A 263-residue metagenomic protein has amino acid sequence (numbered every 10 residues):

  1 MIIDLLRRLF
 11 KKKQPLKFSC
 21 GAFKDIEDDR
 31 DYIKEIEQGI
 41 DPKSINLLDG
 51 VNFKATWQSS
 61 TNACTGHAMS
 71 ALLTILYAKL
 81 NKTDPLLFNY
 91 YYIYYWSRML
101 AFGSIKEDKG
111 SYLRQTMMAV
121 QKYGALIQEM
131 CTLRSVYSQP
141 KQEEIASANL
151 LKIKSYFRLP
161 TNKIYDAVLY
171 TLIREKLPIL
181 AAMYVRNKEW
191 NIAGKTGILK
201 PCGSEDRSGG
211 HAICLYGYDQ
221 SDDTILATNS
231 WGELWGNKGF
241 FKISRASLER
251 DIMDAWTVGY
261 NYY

Functional and structural regions predicted by a protein language model:
M1-V51: Non-catalytic, low-structured ubiquitin/UBL-interacting segments
I3-S19, P42, W57, G66 (+3 more regions): Predominantly the structural core of cysteine protease catalytic domains
G50-S59: Immediate flanking context of iron-sulfur cluster ligation sites
N62: Short alpha-helical basic/polar micro-motif
T74-I93: Phosphate-handling active-site elements
